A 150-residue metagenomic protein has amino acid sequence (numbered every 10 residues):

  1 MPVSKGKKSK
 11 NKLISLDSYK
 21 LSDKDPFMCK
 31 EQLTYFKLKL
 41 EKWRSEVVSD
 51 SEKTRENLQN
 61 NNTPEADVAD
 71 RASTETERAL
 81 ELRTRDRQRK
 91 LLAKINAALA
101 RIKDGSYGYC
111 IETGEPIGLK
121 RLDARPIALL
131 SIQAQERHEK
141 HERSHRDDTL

Functional and structural regions predicted by a protein language model:
P2-D104, E142-L150: Interaction interfaces in information-processing and related assembly proteins
Y35, E112, P126: Amphipathic alpha-helical recognition patches that constitute DNA-binding helices
R89, Y107, A128: Residues immediately within or flanking Cys/His clusters that coordinate Zn2+ in small zinc-binding modules
C110-G114, S131: Short cysteine-rich clusters marking metal-coordination/redox-active sites
I117-G118, E139: Short functional micro-motifs and their immediate structural scaffolds
K120-A124: Short Cys/His-rich "knuckle" micro-motifs
A128-Q135: Cysteine-rich micro-motifs
Q135-E142: C-terminal alpha-helix/helix-terminus motif
